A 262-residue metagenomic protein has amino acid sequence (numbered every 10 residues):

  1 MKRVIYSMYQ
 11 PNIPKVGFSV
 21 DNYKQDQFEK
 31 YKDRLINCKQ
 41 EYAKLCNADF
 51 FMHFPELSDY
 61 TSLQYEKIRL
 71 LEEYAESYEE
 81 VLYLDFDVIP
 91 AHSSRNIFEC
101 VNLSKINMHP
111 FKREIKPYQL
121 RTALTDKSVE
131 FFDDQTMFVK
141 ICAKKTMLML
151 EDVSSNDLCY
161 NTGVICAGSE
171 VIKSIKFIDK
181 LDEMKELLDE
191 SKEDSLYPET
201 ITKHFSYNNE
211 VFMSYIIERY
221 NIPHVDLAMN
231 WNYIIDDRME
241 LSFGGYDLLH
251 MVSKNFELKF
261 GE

Functional and structural regions predicted by a protein language model:
M1-K2, Y78-E80, K105, I222: Short coil/turn segments at beta-strand junctions that form active-site/ligand-binding loops
M1-R34, E99-V101, C159, S169-S174 (+1 more regions): Long, low-complexity, intrinsically disordered polar/charged segments
M1-S77, H204-S206: N-terminal anchoring/stem segment of glycosyltransferases
I5-S7, F50-H53, L82-D85, N107-P110 (+2 more regions): A structural signal for short, well-ordered beta-strand segments and their strand-loop junctions that often border
Q10-I13, E56-S58, V88-I89, R113-K116 (+3 more regions): Short, solvent-exposed loop/turn segments at secondary-structure junctions
S58-L84, P90-F98, I106-H109, Y160 (+2 more regions): A conserved donor-nucleotide-binding helix/loop in the catalytic core of Leloir-type glycosyltransferases
P90-K140: Conserved donor-nucleotide/metal-binding helix-loop-beta segment in metal-dependent transferases, i.e., the alpha-helix
C142-G261: Catalytic core and acceptor-binding pocket of nucleotide-sugar-dependent glycosyltransferases
